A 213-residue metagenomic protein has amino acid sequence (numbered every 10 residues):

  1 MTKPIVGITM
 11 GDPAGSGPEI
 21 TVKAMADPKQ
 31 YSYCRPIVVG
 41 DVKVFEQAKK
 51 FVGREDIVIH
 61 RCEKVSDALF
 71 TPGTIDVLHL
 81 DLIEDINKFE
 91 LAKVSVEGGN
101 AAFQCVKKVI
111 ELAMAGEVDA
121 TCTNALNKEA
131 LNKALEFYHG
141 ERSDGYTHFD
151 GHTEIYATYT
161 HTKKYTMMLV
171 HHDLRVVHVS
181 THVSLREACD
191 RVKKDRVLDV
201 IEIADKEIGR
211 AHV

Functional and structural regions predicted by a protein language model:
M1-F149, A188-H212: Contiguous, glycine/small-aliphatic-enriched amphipathic segments in soluble metabolic enzymes
F137-H139, S143-V177, T181-L185: Flexible loop/hinge segments that line or gate small-molecule binding clefts
